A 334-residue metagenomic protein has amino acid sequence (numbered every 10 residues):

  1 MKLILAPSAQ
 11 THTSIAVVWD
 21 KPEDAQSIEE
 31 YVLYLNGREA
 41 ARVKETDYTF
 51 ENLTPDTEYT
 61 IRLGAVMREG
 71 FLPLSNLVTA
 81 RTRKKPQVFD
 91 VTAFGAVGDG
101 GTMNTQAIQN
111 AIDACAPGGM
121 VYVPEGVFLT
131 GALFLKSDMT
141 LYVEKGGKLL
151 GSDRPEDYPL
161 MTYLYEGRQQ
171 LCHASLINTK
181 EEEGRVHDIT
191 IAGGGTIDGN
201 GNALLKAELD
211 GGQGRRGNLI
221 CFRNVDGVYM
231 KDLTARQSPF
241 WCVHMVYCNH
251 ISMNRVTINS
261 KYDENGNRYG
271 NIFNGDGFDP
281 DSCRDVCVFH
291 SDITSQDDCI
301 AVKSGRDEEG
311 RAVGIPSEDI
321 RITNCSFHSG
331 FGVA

Functional and structural regions predicted by a protein language model:
M1-A334: Extracellular/periplasmic carbohydrate-active domains that bind, remodel, or depolymerize complex polysaccharides
